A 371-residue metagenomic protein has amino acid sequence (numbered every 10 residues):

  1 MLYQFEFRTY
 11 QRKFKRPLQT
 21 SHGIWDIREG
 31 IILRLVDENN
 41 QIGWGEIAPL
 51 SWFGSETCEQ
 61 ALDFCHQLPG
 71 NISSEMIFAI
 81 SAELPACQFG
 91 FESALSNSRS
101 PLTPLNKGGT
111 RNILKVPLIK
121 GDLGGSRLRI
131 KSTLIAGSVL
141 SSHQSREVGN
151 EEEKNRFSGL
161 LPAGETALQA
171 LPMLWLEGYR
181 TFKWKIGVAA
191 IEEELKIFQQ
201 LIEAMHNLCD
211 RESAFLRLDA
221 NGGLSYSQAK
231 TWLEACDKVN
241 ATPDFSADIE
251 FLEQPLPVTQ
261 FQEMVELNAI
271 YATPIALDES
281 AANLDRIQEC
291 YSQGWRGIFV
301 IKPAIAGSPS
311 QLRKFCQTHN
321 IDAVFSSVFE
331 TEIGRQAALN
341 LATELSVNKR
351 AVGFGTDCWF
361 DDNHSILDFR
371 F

Functional and structural regions predicted by a protein language model:
M1-R99, R129-L140, Q144, N150-R217 (+3 more regions): N-terminal capping/lid subdomain adjacent to the active-site entrance of alpha/beta enzymes
Y3-F14, S21, W25, V328-F371: Flexible C-terminal active-site loop/helix
N40, L123-G124, A338: A hydrophobic alpha-helix/topogenic segment detector that preferentially activates on transmembrane helices
L102-L105, R111-N112, L118, R129 (+1 more regions): Generic short N-terminal amphipathic or hydrophobic helices
K107-G108, K120-G121, R146-E147: Glycine-biased, low-complexity coil/linker segments
R111-L114, G125, H143: Compositionally biased, low-complexity intrinsically disordered regions
K120, K183-K185, K302-I305: A general lysine-centric signal
A189-Q336, N340-A342, D362-R370: Catalytic core of soluble alpha/beta enzymes
